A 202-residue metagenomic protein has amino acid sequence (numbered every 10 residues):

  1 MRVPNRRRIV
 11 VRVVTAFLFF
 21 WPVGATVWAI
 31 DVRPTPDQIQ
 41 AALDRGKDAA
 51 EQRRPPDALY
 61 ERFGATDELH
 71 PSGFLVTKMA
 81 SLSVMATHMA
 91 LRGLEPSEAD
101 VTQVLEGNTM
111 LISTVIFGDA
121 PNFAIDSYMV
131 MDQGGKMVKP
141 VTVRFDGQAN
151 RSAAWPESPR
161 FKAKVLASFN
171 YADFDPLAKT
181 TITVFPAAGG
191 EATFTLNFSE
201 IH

Functional and structural regions predicted by a protein language model:
M1-I9: N-terminal secretory signal peptides that target proteins for export/translocation
N5, V14-F17, Y128: Exposed boundary/loop context
R7, F17-F20, R33: Short intrinsically disordered, low-complexity segments
R12-G24: Bacterial N-terminal signal peptides
W28-H202: Conserved functional micro-motifs across diverse proteins
